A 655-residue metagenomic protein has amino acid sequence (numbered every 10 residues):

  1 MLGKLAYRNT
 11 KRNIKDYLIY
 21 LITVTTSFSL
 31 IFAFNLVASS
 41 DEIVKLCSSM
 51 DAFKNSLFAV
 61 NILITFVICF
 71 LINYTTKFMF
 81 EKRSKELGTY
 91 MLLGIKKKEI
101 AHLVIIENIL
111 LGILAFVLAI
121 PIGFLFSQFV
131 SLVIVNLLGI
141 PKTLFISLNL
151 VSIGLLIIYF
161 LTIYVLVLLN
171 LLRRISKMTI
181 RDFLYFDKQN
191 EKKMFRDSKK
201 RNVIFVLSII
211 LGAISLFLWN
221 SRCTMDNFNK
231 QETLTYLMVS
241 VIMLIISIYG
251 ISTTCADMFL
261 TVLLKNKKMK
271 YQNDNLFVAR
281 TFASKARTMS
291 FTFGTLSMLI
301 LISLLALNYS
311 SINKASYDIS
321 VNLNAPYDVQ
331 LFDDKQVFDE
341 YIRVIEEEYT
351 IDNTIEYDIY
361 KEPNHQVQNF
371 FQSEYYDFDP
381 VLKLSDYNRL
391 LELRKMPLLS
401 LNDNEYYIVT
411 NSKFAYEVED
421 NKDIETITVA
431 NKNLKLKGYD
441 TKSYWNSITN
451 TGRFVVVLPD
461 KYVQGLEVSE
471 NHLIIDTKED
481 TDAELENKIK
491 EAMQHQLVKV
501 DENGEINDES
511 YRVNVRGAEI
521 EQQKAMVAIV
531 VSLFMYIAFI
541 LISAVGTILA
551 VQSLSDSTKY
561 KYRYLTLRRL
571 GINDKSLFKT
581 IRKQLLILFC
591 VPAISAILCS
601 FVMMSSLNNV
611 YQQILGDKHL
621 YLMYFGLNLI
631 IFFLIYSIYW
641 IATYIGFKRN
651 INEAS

Functional and structural regions predicted by a protein language model:
M1-L18, K82-E86, K96, S131-S152 (+8 more regions): Feature of multi-pass inner-membrane transport and sensor proteins that recognizes transmembrane helices together
I14-Y20, V104-I122, L161, R196-F205 (+2 more regions): Selective transmembrane-helix segments that form parts of the transport pathway or gating/packing helices in multipass
K15-L21, A33-L63, F78-E81, T89 (+7 more regions): Peri-transmembrane interface segments
F28-S40, Y74-F78, L111-I140, S152-K177 (+5 more regions): Small-residue-rich transmembrane alpha-helices
S29-A59, V133, L218, R222-M225 (+6 more regions): Alpha-helical transmembrane segments
A59-Y74, S543-G546: Long, hydrophobic alpha-helical segments
S320-A528: Nucleotide-cofactor and metal-assisted catalytic machinery
